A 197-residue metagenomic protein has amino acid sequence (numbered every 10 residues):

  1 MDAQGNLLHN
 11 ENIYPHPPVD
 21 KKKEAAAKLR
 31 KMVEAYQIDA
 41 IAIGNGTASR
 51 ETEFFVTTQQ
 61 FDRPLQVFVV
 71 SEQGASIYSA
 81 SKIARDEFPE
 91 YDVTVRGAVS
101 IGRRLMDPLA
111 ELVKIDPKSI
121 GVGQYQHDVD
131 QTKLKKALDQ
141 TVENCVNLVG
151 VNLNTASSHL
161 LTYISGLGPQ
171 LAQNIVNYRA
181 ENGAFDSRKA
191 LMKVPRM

Functional and structural regions predicted by a protein language model:
M1-D139: Phosphate- and other anionic-substrate recognition elements at nucleic-acid/protein interfaces
H9, H16, K22, L148-M197: Accessory alpha-helical DNA-binding modules that contact the DNA backbone or grooves
A137-L148: Surface-exposed, interaction-prone regions with an acidic/low-complexity signature
